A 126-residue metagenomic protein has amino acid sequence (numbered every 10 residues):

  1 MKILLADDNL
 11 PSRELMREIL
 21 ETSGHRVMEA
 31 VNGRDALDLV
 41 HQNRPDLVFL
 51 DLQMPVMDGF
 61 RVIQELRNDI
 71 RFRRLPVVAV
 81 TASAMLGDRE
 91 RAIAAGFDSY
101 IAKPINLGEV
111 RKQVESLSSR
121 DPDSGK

Functional and structural regions predicted by a protein language model:
D7: Conserved acidic carboxylate
E14-T22: Charged docking surfaces used in two-component/phosphorelay signaling
G24-V31, L39: Short hydrophobic/Thr-rich beta-strand motif most characteristic of the beta2 strand and flanking loop of CheY-like
N43-F49: Active-site beta3 strand of CheY-like receiver
D51, T81: Active-site residues of response regulator receiver
M54: Receiver (REC) domain active-site loop signature in two-component systems and cognate sites in sensor histidine kinases
I105-V114: C-terminal output helix
